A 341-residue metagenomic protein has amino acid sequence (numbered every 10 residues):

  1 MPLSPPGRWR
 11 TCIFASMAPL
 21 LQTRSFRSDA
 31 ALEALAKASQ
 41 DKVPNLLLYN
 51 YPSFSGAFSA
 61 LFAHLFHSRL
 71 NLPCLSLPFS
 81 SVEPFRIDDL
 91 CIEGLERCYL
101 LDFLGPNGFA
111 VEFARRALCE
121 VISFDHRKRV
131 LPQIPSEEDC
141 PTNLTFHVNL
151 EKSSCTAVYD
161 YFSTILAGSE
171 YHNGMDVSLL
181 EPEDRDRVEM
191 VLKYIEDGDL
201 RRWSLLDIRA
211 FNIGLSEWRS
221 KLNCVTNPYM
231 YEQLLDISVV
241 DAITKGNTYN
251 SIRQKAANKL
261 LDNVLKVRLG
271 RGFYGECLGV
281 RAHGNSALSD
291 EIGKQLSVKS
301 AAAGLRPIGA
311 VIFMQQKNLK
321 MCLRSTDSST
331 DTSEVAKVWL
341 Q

Functional and structural regions predicted by a protein language model:
M1-L222, L261, R268-Q341: Replace "Mg2+/Mn2+-dependent" with "divalent metal-dependent
R202-R268: Accessory alpha-helical/coil subdomains and C-terminal extensions that flank or cap enzyme catalytic cores
